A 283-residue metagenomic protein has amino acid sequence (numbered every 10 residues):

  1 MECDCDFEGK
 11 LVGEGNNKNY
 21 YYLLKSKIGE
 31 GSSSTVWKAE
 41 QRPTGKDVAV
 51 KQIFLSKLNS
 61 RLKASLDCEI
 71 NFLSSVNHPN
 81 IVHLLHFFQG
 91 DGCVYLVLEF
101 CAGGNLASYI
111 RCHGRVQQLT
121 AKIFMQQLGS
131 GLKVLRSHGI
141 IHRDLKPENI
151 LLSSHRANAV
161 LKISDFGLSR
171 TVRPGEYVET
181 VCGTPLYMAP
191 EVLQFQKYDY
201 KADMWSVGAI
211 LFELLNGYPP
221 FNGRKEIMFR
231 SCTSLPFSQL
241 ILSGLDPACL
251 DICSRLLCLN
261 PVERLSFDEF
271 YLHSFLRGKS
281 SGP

Functional and structural regions predicted by a protein language model:
K25-S32, V36: Protein kinase glycine-rich loop
D47, Q52-V76: Conserved N-lobe beta3->alphaC-helix segment of eukaryotic protein kinase catalytic domains
F87: Activation-segment/catalytic-loop signature of the eukaryotic protein kinase fold
D91-N105, Y109: Conserved short submotifs of the Hanks-type protein kinase catalytic core that shape the nucleotide-binding pocket
F124-M125: Activation segment signature within eukaryotic-like protein kinase domains
D203: Conserved catalytic-loop aspartate of Hanks-type protein kinases
